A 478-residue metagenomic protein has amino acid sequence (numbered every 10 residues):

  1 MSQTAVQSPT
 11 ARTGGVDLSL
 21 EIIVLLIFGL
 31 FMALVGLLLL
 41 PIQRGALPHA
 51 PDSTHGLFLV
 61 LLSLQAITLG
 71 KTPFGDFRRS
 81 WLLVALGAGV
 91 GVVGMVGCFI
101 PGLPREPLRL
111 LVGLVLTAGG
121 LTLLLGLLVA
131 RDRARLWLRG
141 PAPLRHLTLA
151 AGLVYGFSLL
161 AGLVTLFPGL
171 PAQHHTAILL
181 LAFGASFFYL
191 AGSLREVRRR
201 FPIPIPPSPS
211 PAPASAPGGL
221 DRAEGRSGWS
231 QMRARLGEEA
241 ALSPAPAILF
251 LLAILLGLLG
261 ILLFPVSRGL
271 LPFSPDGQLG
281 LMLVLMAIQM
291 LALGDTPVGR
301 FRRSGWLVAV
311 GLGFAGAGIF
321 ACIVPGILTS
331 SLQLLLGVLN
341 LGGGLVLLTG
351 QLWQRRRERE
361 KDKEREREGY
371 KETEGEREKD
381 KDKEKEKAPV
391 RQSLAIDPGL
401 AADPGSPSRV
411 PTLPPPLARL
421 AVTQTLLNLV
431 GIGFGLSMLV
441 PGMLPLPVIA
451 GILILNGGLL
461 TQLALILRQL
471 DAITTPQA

Functional and structural regions predicted by a protein language model:
M1-D76, L170-Q173, P202-R303: N-terminal topogenic module of multi-pass integral membrane proteins
E21-V24, F28, P51, H55-F58 (+16 more regions): Hydrophobic alpha-helical transmembrane segments of polytopic
G29-G45, S63-L69, G87-P104, L121 (+6 more regions): Hydrophobic alpha-helical transmembrane segments and adjacent interfacial helices in integral membrane proteins
G36, S158-T165, G169, Q173-P209 (+1 more regions): C-terminal transmembrane-bundle signature of multipass membrane proteins, characterized by strong activation on
L39-H55, F74-R78, F99-V115, L166-I178 (+5 more regions): Membrane-helix interface and helix-disruption motif detector
I67-R79, L127-P143, E196-A216, S230-R233 (+4 more regions): Cytoplasmic membrane-interface regions of multi-pass membrane proteins
R78-A88, R302-G311: Cytoplasmic-side transmembrane-helix entry/capping segments in multi-pass membrane proteins
L136-V154, P407-L426: Membrane-helix boundary/juxtamembrane motif in polytopic membrane proteins
